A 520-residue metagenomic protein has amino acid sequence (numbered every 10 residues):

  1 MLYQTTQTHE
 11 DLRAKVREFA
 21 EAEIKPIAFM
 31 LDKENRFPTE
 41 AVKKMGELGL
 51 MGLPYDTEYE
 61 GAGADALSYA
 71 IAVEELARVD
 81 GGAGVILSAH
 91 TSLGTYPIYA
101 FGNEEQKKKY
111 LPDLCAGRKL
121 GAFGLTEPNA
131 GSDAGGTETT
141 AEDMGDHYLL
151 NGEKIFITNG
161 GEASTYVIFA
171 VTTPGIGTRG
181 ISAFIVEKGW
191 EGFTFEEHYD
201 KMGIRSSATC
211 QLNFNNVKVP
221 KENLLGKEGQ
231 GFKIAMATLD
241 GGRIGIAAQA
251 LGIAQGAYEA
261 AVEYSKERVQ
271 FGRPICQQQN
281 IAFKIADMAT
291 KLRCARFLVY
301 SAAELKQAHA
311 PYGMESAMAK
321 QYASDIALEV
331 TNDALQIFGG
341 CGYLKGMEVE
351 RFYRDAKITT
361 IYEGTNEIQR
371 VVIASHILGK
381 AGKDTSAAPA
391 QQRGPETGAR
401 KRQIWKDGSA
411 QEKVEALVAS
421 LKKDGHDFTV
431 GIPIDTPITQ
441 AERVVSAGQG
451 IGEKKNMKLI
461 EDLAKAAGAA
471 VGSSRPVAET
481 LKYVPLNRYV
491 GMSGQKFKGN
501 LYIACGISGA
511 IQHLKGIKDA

Functional and structural regions predicted by a protein language model:
M1-A89, F101-Q106, D113-R118, D133-A134 (+5 more regions): Alpha-helical interface subdomain recognition
G49, K383, A387-A520: N-terminal glycine-rich FAD/FM-binding segment characteristic of electron-transfer flavoproteins
H90, L114-C115, G131-A134, E142-D143 (+10 more regions): Solvent-exposed alpha-helices and their adjacent loops that cap or buttress functional pockets in soluble metabolic
G117-L125: A short, Trp-centered hydrophobic/proline-enriched beta-strand micro-motif
G124, T137, E153-F156, V167-T172 (+4 more regions): Glycine-rich, charged/polar anion/phosphate-binding loops that engage phosphate groups from diverse ligands
G136, E191-P220: Flexible, small-/acidic-enriched active-site or ligand-binding loops
H147, N151-F195: A short core secondary-structure module
N215-K233: Long, acidic (Asp/Glu-rich), low-complexity accessory segments flanking structured domains
